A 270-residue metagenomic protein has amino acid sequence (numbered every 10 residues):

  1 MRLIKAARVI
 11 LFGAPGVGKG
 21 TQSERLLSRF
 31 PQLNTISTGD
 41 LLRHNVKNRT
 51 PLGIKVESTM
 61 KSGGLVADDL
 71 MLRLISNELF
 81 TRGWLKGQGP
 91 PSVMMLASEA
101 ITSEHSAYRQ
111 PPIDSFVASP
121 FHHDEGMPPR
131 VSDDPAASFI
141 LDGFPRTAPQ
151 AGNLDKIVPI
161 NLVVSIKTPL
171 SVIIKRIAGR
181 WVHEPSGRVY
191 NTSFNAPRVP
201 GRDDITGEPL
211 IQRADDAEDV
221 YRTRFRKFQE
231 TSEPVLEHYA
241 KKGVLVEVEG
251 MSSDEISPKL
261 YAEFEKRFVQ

Functional and structural regions predicted by a protein language model:
M1-Q270: Glycine-rich phosphate-binding loop of ATP-dependent small-molecule kinases
